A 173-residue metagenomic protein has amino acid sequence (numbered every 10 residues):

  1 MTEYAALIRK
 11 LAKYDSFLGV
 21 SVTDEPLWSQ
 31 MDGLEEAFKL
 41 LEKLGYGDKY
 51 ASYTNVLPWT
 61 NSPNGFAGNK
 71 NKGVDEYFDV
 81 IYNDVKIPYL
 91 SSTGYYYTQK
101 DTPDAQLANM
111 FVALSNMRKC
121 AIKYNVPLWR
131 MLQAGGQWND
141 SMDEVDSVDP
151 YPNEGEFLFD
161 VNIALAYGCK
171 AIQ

Functional and structural regions predicted by a protein language model:
M1-Q173: Glycan-processing catalytic domains of CAZymes
